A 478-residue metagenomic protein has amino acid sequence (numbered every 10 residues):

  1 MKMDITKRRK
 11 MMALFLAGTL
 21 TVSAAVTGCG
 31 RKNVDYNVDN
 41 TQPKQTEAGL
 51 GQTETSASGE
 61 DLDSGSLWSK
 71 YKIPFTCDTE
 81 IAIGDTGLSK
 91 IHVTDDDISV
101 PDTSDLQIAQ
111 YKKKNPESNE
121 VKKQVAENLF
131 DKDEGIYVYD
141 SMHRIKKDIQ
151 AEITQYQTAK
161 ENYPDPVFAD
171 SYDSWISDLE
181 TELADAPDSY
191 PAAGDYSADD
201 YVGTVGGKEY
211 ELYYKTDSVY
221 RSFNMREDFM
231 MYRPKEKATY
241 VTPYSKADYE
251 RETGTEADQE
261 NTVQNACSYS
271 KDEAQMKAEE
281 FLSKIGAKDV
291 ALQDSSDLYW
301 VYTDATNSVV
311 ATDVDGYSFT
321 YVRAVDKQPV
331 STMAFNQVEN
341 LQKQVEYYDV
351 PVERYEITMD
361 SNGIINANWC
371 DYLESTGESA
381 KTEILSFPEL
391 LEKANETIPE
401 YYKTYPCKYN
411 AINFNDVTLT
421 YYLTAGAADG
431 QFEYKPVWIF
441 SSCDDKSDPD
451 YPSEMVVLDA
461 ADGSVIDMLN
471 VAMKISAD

Functional and structural regions predicted by a protein language model:
M3-F15: Bacterial N-terminal signal peptides that target proteins for export
F15, L212-K215, P449-A460: Short amphipathic beta-strand/extended segments with alternating polar/hydrophobic composition
S23-G28: C-terminal motif of bacterial Sec signal peptides marking the signal peptidase cleavage site
C29-K343, S476: Preferential activation on post-signal-peptide N-terminal prodomains/segments of secreted or lumenal proteins
E117, S270, S386-L390, D459: Helix N-cap and loop-to-helix transition residues
F223-D258, V350-I357, S361-E383, P452-D478: A short, surface-exposed interaction/processing loop segment used at functional sites
Q275-D448, V471-M473, D478: Segments that shape or occlude catalytic/ligand-binding pockets
